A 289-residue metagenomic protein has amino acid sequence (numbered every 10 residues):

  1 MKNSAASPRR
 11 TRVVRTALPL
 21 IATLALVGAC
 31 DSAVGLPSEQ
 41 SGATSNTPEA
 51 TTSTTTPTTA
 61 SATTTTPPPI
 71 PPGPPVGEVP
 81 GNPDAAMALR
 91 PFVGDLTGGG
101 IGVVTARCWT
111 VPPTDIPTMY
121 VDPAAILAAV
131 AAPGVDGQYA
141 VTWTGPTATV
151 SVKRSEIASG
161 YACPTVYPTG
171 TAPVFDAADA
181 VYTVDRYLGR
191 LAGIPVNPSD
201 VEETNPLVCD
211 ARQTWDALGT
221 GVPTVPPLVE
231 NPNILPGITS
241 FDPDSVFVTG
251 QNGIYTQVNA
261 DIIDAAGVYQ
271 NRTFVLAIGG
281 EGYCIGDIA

Functional and structural regions predicted by a protein language model:
M1-G35, T44-T47, T51-T55: Secretory targeting and sorting signals
K2, A33, A128-D179, A266-A289: Short beta-strand edge/turn micro-motifs at domain boundaries
C30-D84, Y167-D179, T224: N-terminal low-complexity, Pro/Thr-rich disordered segments that flank secretion/membrane-targeting signals
P68-D122, G170-G221: Core segments of small alpha/beta cavity-forming domains
A106-V111, I116-G134, A140-G145, S159-V174 (+3 more regions): C-terminal and inter-domain tail/linker signature
P223-A289: Extracellularly exposed regions in secreted/surface proteins, prominently low-complexity, repeat-rich
